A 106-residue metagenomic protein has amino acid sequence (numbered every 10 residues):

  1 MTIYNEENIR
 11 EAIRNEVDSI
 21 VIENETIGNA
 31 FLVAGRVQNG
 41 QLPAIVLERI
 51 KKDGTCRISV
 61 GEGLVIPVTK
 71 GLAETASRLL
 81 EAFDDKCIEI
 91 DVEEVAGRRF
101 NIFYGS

Functional and structural regions predicted by a protein language model:
Y4-V60, L80-S106: Add "or lipid-surface remodeling" -> "...that mediate pore formation, membrane permeabilization, membrane fusion
I58-L64, V68, L72, A76: Acidic, low-complexity, intrinsically disordered interaction modules
